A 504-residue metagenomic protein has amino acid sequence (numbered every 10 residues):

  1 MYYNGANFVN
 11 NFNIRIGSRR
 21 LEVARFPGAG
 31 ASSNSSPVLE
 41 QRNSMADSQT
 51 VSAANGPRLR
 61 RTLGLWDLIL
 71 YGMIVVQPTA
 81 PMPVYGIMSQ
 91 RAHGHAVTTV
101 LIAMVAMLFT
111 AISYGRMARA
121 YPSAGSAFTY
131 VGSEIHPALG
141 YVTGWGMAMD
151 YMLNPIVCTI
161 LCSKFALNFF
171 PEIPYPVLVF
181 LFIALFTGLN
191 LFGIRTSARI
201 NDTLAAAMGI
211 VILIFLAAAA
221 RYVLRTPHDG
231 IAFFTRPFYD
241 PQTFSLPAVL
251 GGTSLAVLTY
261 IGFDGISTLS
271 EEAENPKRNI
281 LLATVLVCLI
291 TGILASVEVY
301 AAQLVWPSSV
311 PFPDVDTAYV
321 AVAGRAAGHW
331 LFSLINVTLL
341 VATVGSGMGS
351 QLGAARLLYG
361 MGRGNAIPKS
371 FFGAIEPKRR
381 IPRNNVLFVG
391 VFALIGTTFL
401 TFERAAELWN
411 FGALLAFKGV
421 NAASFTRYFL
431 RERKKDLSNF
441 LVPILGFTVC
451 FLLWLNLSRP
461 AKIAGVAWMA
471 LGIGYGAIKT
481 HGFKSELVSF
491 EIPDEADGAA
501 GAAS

Functional and structural regions predicted by a protein language model:
Y3, A54, L59, A96-V97 (+4 more regions): Helix-loop-helix junctions that connect adjacent transmembrane segments in multi-pass membrane transporters
N10, F26, P37-H95, M107-I112 (+4 more regions): Membrane-interface "cap" regions at the ends of multi-pass membrane proteins
V38-Q41, D47-S48, S52, T129-G132 (+7 more regions): Helix-loop-helix connectors at the membrane interface of multi-pass transporters/channels
R60, P81-L178, F182, V287-V297 (+1 more regions): Extracellular loop-to-transmembrane helix junctions
V100-I102, F169-I194, G209-F215, F233 (+2 more regions): Transmembrane alpha-helical segments of multi-pass small-molecule transport proteins
S123, G146-I160, L255, Y260-A273 (+2 more regions): Membrane-helix boundary/coupling elements in multi-pass transport proteins
T129-Y130, H136, N168, E172 (+2 more regions): TM-loop-TM module centered on a large, flexible mid-protein loop between adjacent transmembrane helices in multi-pass
A217, E407, G412-A416, L437-S504: A generic transmembrane alpha-helix motif of multi-pass inner-membrane proteins
